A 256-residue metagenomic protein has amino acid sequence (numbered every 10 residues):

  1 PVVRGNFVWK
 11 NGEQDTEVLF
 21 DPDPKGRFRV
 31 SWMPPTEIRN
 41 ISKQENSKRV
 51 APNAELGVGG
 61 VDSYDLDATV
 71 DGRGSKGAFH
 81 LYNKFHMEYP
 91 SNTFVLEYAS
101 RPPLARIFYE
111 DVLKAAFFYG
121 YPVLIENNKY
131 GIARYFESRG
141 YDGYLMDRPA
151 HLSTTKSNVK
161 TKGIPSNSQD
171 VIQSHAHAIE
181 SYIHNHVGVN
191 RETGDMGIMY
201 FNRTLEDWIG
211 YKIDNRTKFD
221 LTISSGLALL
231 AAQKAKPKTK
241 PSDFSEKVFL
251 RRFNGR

Functional and structural regions predicted by a protein language model:
P1-R148, N185-R256: RNase H-like, metal-dependent nuclease domains and their acidic two-metal-ion catalytic environment used
L145-V189: Short alpha-helix plus adjacent loop in nuclease-associated cores
